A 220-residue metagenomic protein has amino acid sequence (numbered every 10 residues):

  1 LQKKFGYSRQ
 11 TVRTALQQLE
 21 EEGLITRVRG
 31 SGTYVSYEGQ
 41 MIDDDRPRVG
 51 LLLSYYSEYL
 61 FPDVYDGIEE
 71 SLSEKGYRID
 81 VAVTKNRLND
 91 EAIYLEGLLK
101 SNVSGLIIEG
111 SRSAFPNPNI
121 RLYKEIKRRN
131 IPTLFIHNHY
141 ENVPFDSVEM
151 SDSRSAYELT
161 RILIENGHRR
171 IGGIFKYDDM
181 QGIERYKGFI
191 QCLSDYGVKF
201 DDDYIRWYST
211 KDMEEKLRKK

Functional and structural regions predicted by a protein language model:
L1-D43: N-terminal helix-turn-helix DNA-binding module of bacterial transcription factors
Q2, Y55-E58, K85, S111-F115 (+2 more regions): Short histidine/acidic/glycine/proline-rich micro-motifs that form metal- and phosphate-coordinating active-site loops
Q2-Y7, Q40-D43, P47, D66 (+3 more regions): Extreme N-terminal segment that seeds HTH/winged-HTH DNA-binding domains in transcriptional regulators
E22, E70-R78, I93-S104, I120-K220: Bacterial carbohydrate/catabolite-sensing allosteric modules
R27-Y59, L98-K100: N-terminal helix-turn-helix/winged-helix DNA-binding helices and compositionally similar short basic alpha-helical
G39-R46, E109-L122, Y208-L217: Short, flexible, glycine-rich and Lys/Arg-enriched loop motifs at helix boundaries that contact anionic partners
L52, A82, E109, I136 (+1 more regions): Short hydrophobic segments within beta-strands
L52-Y77: Amphipathic alpha-helical dimerization/coiled-coil segments that flank or bridge DNA-binding/regulatory modules
